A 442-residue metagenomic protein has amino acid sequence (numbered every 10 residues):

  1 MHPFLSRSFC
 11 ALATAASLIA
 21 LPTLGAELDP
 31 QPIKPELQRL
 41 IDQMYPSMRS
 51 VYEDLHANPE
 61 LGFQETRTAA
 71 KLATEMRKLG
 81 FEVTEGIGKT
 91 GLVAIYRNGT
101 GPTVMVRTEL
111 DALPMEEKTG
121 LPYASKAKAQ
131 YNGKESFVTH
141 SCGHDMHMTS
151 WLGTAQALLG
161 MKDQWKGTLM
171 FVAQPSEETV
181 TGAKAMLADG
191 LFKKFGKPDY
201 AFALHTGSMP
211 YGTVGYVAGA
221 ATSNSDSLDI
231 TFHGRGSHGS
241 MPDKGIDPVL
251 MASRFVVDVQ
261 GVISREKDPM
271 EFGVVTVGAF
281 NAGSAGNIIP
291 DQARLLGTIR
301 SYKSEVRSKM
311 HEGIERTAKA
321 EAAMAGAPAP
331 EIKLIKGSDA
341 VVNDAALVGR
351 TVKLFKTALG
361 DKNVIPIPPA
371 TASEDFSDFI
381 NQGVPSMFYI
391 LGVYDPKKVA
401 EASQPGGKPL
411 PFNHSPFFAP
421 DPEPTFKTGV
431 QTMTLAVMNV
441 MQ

Functional and structural regions predicted by a protein language model:
M1-L12: Bacterial N-terminal signal peptides that target proteins for export
C10-P22: Bacterial N-terminal signal peptides
A26-L28, S253-Q442: Metal-dependent amide/peptide-bond hydrolase catalytic core, centered on the "pita-bread" metallohydrolase fold
L28-H140, T149-G153, A157-K166: Acidic/His- and Gly-rich active-site-bordering loop/insert found across diverse amide/peptide-bond hydrolases
L55, A94, V106, H144 (+8 more regions): Divalent metal-coordination and catalytic microenvironments
V93, K128-T139, D145-M146, L158-F280 (+1 more regions): Histidine/acidic-residue-rich, glycine-tolerant segments that coordinate divalent metal ions
E117-K128, G219-S223, A400-P411: Short, flexible, mixed-charge acidic loops at enzyme active sites
